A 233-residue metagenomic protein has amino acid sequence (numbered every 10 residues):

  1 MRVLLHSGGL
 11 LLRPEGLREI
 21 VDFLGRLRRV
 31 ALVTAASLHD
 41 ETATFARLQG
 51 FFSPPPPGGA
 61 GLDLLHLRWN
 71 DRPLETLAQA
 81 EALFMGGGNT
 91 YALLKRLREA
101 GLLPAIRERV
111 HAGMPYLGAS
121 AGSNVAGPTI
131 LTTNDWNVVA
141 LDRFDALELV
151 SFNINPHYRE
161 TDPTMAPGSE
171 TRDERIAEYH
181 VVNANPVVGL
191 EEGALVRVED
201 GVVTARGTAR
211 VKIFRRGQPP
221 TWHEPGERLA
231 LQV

Functional and structural regions predicted by a protein language model:
M1-R26, L32-A46, G50, L131-T132 (+1 more regions): C-terminal and late-domain segments of enzyme folds
L5, A31, A82-G86, L117-G118 (+1 more regions): Structural motif
R13, L93-L94, G127: Glycine/Thr-rich phosphate-binding loops of Rossmann-like dinucleotide-binding domains
R29-L32, S37-R98: Portal/gating segments that form or line small-molecule/metal binding sites
H39, Y91, S123-A126, L195-R197: Short, active-site-adjacent cap segments at secondary-structure transitions
A78-Q79, A112, L149: Alpha-helix C-terminal capping/helix-to-coil transition sites in glycosyltransferase folds
F84-G87, V110-T129: Catalytic nucleophile loop
A100-G113: Catalytic-core regions built around general acid/base machinery
